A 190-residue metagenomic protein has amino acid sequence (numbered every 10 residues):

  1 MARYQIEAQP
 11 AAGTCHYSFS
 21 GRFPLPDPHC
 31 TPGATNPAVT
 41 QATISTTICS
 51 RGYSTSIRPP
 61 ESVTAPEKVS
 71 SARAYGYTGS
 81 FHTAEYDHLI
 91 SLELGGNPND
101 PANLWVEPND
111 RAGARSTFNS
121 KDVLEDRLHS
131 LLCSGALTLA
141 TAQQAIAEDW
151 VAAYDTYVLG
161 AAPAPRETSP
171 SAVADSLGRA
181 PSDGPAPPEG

Functional and structural regions predicted by a protein language model:
M1-A84, L94-G190: Nuclease and nuclease-like effector domains acting on nucleic acids or nucleotide cofactors
